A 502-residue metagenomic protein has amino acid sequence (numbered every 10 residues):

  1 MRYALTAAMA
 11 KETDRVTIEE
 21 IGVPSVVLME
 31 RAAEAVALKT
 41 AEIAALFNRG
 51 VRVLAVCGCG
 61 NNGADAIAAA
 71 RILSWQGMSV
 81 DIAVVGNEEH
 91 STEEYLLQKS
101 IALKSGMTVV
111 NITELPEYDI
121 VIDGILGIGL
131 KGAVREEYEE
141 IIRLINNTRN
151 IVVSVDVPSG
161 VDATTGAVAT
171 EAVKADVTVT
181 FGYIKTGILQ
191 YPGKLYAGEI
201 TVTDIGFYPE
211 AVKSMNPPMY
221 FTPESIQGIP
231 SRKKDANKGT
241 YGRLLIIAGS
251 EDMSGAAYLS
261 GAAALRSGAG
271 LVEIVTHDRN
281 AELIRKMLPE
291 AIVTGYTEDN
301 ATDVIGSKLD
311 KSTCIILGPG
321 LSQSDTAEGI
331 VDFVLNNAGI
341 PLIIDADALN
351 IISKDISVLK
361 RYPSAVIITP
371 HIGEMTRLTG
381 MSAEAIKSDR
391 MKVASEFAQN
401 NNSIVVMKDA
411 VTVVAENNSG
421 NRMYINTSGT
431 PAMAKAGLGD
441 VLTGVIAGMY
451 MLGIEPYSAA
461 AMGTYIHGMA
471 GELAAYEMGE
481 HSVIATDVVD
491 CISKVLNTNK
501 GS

Functional and structural regions predicted by a protein language model:
M1-D81, T92, I188-L342, N350-I367 (+1 more regions): Small-residue (G/A/S/T)-rich helix-start motifs and N-terminal tracts that mark the onset
L38-G124, A133-V155, A338, N418: Nucleotide and nucleotide-moiety/phosphate-recognizing core
G86-E89, P158-S159, R279, A348: Short beta-alpha junction loops
K99, D119-L126, D310-G320: Small/polar-residue-rich loop-to-helix segments that shape phosphate-bearing ligand pockets
S100-M107, G127-V134, A291-E298, S428-A432: Short, structured secondary-structure boundary patches
L115-V121, K174, D310-K311, N400: Alpha-helix C-terminal capping/helix-to-coil transition sites in glycosyltransferase folds
Y118-I120, I125-N216: Internal gly/pro-rich beta-alpha loop/helix module that stabilizes soluble enzyme cofactors or their anionic handles
